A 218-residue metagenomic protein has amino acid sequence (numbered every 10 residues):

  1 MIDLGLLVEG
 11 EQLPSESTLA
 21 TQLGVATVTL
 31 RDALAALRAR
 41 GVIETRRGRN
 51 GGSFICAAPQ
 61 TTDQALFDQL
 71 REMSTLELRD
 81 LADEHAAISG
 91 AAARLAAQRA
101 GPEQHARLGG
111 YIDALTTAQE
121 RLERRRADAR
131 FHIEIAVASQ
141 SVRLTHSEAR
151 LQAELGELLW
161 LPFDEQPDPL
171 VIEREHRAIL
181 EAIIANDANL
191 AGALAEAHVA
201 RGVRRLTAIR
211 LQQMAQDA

Functional and structural regions predicted by a protein language model:
M1-I88, Q212-A218: Short linear motifs at protein or domain termini
D63, L159, F163, V203-R210 (+1 more regions): Short amphipathic alpha-helical interaction/hinge segments
L81-L161, I172-A178, L190-R201, R205: Conserved amphipathic alpha-helical segments that form helical-bundle/coiled-coil interaction surfaces
F163-P169: Extended hydrophobic/aromatic segments used for targeting, binding, or gating
